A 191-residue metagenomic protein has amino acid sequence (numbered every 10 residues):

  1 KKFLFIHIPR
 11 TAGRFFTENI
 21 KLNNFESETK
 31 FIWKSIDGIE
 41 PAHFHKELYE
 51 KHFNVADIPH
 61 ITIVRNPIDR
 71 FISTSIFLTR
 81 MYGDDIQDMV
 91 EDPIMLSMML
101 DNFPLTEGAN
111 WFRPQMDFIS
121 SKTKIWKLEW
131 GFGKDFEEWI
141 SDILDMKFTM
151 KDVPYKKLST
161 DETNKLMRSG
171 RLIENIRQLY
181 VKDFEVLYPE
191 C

Functional and structural regions predicted by a protein language model:
K1-C191: Membrane-interface amphipathic segments in extracytoplasmic regions
